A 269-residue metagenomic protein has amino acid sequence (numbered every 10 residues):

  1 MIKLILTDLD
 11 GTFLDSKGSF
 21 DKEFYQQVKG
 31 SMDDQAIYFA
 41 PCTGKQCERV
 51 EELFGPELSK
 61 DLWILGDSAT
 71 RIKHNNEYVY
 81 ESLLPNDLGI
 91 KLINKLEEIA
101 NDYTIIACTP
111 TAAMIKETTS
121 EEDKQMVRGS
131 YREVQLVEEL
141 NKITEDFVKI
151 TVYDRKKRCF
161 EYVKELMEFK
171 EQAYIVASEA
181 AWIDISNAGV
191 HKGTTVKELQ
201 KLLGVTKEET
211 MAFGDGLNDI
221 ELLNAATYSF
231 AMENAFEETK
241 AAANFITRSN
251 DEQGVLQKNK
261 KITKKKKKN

Functional and structural regions predicted by a protein language model:
M1-L4, D21-K22, D184-N269: Mg2+-dependent phosphoryl-transfer enzymes with acidic/Ser/Thr/Gly-rich catalytic loops
M1-T7, Q26, G30: Non-catalytic pre-domain segments flanking phosphatase-related domains
K3-G18: Asp-based phosphoryl-transfer active-site loop
L9, K45, G214-G216: Active-site metal-binding loops of divalent metal-dependent hydrolases
F20-E121: Active-site phosphate-binding/coordination module
Q35-A40, K60-L62, V148-K149, E208-T210 (+1 more regions): Short active-site oxyanion
L58-K60, S68, F169-E171, A225-A226 (+1 more regions): Short, structured coil segments at secondary-structure junctions
N101-F213, L217-E221, N234: Conserved acidic, metal-coordinating active-site core of Asp-based, Mg2+-dependent phosphoryl-transfer enzymes
